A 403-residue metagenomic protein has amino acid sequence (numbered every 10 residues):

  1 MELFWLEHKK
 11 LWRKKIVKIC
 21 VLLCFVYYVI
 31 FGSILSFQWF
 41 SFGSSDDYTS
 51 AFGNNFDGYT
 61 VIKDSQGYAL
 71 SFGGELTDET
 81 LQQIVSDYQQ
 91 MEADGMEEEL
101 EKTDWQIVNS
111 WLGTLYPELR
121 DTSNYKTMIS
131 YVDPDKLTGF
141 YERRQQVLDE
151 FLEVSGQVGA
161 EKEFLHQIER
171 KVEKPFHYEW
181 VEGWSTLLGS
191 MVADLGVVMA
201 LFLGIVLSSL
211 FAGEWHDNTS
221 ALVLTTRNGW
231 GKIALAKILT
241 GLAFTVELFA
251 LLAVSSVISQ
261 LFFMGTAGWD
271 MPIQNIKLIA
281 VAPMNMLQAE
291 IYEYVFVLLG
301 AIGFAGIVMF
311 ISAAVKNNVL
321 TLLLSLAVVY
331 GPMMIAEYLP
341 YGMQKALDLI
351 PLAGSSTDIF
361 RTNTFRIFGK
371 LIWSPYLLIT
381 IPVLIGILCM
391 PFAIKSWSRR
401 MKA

Functional and structural regions predicted by a protein language model:
M1-L23: N-terminal Sec/SRP start-transfer signal
W5-E7, L11, F310-A314, I381-A403: Junction motif at the cytosolic side of a transmembrane helix
K18, G231, N318-L320: Residues that define the loop-to-transmembrane-helix transition and helix capping in multi-pass membrane transporters
V21-F25, V319-P332, I350-P351: Central hydrophobic cores of alpha-helical transmembrane segments in multi-pass integral membrane proteins
V26-Q83, D133-E214, L235-A314, N318 (+2 more regions): Secretory targeting signals
D217-A221: Hydrophobic transmembrane alpha-helix segments characteristic of membrane transport and insertion machinery
L224-W230: Short helix-to-coil transition segments within interhelical loops that connect adjacent transmembrane helices
M343-T364: Short hydrophobic, aromatic-rich alpha-helical segments embedded in or entering the lipid bilayer of multi-pass
